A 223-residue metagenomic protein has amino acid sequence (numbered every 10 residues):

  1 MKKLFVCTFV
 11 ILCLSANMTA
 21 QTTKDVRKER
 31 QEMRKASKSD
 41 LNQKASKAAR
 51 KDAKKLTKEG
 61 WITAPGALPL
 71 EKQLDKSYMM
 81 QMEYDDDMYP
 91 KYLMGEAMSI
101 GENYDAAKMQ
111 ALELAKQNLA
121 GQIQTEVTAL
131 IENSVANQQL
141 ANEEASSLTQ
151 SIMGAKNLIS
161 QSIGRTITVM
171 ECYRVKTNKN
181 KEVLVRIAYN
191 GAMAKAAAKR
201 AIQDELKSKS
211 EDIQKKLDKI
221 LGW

Functional and structural regions predicted by a protein language model:
M1-L4, Q21: Positively charged n-region of N-terminal signal peptides that target proteins for export
L4-L14: Sec-dependent N-terminal signal peptides
A20-W223: Domain-level marker for long, solvent-exposed, non-transmembrane regions
